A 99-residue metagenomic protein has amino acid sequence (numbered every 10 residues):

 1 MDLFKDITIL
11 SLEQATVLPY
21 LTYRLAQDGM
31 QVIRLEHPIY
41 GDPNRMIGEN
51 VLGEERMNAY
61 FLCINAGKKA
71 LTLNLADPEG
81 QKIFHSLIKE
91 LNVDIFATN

Functional and structural regions predicted by a protein language model:
M1-N99: N-terminal helix-loop segment corresponding to the beta1-alpha1 unit of nucleotide/adenylate-binding folds
